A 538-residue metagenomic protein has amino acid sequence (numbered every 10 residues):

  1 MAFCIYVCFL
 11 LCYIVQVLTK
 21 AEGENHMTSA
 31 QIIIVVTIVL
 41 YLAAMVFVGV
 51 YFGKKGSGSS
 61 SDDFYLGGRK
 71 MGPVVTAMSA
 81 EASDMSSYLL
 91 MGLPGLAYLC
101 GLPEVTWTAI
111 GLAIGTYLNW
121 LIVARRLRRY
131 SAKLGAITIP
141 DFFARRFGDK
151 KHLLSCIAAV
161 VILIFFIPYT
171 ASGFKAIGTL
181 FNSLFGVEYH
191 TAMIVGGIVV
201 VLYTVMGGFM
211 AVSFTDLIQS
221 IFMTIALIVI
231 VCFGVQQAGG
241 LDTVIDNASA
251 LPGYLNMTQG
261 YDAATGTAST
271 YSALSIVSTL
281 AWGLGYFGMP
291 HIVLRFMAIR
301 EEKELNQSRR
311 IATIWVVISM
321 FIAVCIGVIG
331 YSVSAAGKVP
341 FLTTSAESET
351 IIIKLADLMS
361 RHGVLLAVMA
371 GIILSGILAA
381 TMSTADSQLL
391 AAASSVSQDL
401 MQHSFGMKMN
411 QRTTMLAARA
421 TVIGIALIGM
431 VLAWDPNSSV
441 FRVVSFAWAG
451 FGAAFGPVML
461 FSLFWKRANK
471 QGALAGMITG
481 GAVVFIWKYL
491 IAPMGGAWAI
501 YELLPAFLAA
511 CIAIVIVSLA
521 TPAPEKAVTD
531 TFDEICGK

Functional and structural regions predicted by a protein language model:
Y13-Q16, G23, M27-K538: Membrane-embedded helix-loop-helix hairpins and adjacent transmembrane boundary segments in multi-pass transporters
